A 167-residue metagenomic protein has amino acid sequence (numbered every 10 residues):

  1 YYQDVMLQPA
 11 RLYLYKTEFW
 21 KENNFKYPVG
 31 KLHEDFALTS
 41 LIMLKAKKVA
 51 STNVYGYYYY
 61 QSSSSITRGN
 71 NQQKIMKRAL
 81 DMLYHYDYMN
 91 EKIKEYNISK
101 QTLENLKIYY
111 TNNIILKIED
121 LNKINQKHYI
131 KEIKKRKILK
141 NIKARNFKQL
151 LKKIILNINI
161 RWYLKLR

Functional and structural regions predicted by a protein language model:
Y1-S51, Y60-M76: Donor-binding/catalytic cores of nucleotide-activated saccharide and glycerol-phosphate transferases/polymerases
L38, K107-I108, I124: Residue-level signal for alpha-helical context at structural boundaries
Y55-S63, G69-N97, N113-K117, K123-L139: Catalytic core of nucleotide-sugar-dependent glycosyltransferases
K100-L116: Amphipathic alpha-helical protein-interaction segments enriched in hydrophobic
D120-R167: Membrane-interface aromatic/basic loop that binds lipid-linked glycans or pyrophosphate carriers, typified by
